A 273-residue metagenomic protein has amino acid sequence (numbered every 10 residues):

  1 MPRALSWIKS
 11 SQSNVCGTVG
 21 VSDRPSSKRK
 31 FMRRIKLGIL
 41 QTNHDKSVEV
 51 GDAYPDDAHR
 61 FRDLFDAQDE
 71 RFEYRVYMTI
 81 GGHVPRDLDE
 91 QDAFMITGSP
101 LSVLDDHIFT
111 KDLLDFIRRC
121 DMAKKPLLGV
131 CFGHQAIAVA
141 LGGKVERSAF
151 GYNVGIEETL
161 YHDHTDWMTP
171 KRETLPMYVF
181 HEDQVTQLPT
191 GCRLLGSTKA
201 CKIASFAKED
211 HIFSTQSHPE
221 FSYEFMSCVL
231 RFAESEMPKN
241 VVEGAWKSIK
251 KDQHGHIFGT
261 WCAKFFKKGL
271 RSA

Functional and structural regions predicted by a protein language model:
P2-I108, D112-D115, R119-A123, E243-A273: N-terminal beta1-alpha1 cap of cysteine-dependent amidohydrolase-like domains
R33-T42, M122, Y161-A273: Amide-donor transfer/coupling interface in amidating biosynthetic enzymes
E49, D105-D106, A138-A140, P189 (+2 more regions): Short glycine-/acidic-enriched loop or helix-start segments at secondary-structure transitions that form or flank
D52-P55, D89-Q91, I108-K111, G142-V145 (+3 more regions): Short, glycine/charged-enriched secondary-structure capping and boundary segments
E73-R75, K144, P176, R193: Conserved beta-strand segments of alpha/beta enzyme cores
Y77-T79, S148, F180, S197: Conserved beta-strand termini and adjacent loop/short-helix elements that scaffold enzyme active sites in alpha/beta
T97-T165, P176: Cysteine-nucleophile active-site neighborhood
